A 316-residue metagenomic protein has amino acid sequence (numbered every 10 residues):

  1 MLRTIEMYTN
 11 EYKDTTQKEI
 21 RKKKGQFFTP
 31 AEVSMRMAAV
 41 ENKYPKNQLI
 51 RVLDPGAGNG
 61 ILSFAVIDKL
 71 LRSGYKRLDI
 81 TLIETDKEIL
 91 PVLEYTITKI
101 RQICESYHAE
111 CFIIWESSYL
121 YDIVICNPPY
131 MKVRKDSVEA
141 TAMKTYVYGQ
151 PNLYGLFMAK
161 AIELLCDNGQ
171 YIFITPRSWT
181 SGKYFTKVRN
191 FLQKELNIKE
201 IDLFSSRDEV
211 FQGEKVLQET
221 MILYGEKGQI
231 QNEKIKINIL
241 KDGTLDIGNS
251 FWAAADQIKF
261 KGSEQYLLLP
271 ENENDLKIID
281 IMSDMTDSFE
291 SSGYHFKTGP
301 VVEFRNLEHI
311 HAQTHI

Functional and structural regions predicted by a protein language model:
M1-G74, T81-I100, P128, S181-V188: Class I S-adenosyl-L-methionine
T16-K18, V138-Y146: Short glycine/proline- and charge-enriched loop/turn segments that cap or connect secondary-structure elements
M37-A38, V52-I67, C111-F112, Y119-E139 (+3 more regions): Conserved proline-anchored active-site loop of SAM-dependent methyltransferases that bridges a beta-strand
I61, T85-V92, Q150-S206: Conserved Class I SAM-dependent methyltransferase catalytic core
D79, E110, I201-V210: RNase H-like polynucleotidyl transferase catalytic core
Q102-F112: Conserved SAM-binding strand-loop segment of SAM-dependent methyltransferases
S117, F211-L217: Short glycine-biased active-site loop of nucleotidyltransferases that positions the nucleotide triphosphate and helps
K215-I316: C-terminal substrate-recognition regions of SAM-dependent nucleic acid methyltransferases
